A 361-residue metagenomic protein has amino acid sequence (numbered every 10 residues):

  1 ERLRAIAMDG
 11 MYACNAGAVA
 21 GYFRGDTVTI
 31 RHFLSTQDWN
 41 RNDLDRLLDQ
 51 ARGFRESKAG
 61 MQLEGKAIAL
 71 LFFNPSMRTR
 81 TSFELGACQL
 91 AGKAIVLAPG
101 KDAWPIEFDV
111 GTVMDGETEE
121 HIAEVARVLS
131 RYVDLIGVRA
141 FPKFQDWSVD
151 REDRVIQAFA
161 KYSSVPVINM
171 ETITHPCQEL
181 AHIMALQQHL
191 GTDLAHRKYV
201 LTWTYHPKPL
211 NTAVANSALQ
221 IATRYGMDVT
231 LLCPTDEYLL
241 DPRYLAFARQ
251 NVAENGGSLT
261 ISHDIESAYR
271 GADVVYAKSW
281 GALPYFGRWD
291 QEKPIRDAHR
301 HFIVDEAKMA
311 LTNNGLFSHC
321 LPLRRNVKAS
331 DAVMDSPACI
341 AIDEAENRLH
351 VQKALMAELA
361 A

Functional and structural regions predicted by a protein language model:
V19-T81, L85: Positively charged, low-complexity intrinsically disordered leader regions
M61-L70, M77-Q187: Phosphate/diphosphate ligand-binding glycine-rich loop within oxidoreductases
N74-C88, Q187-A277: Glycine-rich phosphate/diphosphate-binding loop of Rossmann-like nucleotide-binding domains
S163-V165, M227, L311-L316: A short helix->loop->beta-strand "cap" motif at the edges of active sites that frequently abuts
L194, T223, A307-N314, S336: Short, conserved loop/helix-junction motifs that constitute active-site signature segments in enzyme catalytic cores
R249-A332: Rossmann-like adenosine-cofactor binding region
N314-A361: Adenosine-phosphate binding glycine-rich loop
